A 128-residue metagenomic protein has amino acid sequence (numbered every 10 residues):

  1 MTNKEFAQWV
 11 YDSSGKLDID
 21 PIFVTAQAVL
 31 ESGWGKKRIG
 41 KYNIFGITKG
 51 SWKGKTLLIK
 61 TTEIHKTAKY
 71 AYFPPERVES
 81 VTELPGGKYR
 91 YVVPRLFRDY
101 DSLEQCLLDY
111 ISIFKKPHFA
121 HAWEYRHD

Functional and structural regions predicted by a protein language model:
M1-D128: Catalytic cores of secreted/periplasmic lytic hydrolases that degrade extracellular macromolecules
